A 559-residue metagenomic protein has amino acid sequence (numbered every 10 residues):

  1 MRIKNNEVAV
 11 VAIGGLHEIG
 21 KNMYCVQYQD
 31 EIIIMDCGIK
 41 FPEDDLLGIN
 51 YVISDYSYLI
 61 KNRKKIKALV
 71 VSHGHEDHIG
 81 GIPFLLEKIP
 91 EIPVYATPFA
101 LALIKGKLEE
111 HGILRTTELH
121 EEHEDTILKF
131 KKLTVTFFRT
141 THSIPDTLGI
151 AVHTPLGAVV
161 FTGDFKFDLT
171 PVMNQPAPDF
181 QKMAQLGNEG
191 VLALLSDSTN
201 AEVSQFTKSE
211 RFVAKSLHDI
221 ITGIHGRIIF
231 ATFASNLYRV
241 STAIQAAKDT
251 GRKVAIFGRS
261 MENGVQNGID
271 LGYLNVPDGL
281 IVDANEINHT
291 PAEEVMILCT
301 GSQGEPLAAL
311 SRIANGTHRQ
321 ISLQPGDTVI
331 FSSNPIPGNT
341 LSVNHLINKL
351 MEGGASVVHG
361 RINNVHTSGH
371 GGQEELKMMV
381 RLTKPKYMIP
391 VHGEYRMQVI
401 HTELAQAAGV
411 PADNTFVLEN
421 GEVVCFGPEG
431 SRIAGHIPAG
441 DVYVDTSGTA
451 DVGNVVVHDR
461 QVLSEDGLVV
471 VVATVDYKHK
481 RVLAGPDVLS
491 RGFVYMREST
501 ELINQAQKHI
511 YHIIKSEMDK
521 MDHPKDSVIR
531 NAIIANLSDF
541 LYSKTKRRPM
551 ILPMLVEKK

Functional and structural regions predicted by a protein language model:
M1-V70, H75-T290, A308-S322, L341-H345: His/Asp/Glu-rich metal-coordinating catalytic cores of metallo-dependent phosphodiesterases/hydrolases acting on
L16, K40-D44, K65-I66, H359-I362 (+3 more regions): A glycine- and charged-residue-rich anion-binding loop/surface
P93-Y95, I389, L552-P553: Short glycine-rich phosphate-binding loop at a beta-alpha junction
L108, A405, L541: Conserved hydrophobic residues forming the short capping helix/wall of the S-adenosyl-L-methionine
E121-E122, L298, L552-V556: Extended hydrophobic secondary-structure segments that form protein cores and membrane-embedded regions
E202-S332, I336-M521, R530-N531, A535: Hard-cation-handling environments
D522-K559: C-terminal tails and terminal domains of large nucleic-acid-associated and other macromolecular-machine proteins
